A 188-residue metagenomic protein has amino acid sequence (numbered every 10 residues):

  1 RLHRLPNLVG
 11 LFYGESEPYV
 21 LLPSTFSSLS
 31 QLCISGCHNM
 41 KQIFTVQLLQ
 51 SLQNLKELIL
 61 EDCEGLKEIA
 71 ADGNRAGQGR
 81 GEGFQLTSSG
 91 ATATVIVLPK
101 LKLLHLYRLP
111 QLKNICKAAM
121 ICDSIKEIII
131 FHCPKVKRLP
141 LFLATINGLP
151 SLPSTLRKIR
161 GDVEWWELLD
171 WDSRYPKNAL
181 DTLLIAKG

Functional and structural regions predicted by a protein language model:
R1-G188: Cross-kingdom leucine-rich repeat
